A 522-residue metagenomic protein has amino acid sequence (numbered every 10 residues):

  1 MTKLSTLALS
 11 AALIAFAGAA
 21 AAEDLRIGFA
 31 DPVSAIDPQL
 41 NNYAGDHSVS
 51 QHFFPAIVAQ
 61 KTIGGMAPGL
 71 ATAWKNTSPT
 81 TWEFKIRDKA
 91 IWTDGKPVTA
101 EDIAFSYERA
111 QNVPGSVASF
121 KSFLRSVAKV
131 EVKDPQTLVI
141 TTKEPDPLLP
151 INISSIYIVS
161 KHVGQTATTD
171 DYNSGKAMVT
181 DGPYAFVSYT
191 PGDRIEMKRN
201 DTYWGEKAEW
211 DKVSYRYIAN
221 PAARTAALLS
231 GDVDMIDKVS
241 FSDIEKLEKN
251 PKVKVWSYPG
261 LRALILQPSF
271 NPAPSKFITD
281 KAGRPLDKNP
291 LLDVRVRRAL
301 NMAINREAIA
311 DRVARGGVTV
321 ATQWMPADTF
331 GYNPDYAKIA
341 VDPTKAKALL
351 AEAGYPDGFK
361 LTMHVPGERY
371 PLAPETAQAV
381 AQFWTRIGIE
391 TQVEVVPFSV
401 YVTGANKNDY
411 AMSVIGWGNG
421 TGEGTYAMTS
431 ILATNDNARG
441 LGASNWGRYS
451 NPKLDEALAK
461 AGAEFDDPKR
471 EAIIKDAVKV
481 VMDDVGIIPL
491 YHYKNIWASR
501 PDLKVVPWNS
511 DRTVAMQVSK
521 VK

Functional and structural regions predicted by a protein language model:
M1-A21: Gram-negative bacterial Sec-dependent N-terminal signal peptides
A21-F29: Cleaved targeting-peptide boundary
G28-S78, E108, G115, A177-T180: N-terminal lobe/hinge region of extracytoplasmic solute-binding protein
A59-T62, K75, E83, R87-A118 (+6 more regions): Extracytoplasmic/periplasmic ligand-capture domains
K75, S119-Q165: Surface-exposed binding/hinge segments that line and control ligand-binding clefts or catalytic entry sites
G316-D335, I496-R500: Mature extracytoplasmic/periplasmic domains
L349, W497-K522: Long beta-strand-rich cores associated with HINT superfamily self-processing modules
L490: Glycine-rich and polybasic anion-binding loops at the starts of cofactor/ligand-binding domains
